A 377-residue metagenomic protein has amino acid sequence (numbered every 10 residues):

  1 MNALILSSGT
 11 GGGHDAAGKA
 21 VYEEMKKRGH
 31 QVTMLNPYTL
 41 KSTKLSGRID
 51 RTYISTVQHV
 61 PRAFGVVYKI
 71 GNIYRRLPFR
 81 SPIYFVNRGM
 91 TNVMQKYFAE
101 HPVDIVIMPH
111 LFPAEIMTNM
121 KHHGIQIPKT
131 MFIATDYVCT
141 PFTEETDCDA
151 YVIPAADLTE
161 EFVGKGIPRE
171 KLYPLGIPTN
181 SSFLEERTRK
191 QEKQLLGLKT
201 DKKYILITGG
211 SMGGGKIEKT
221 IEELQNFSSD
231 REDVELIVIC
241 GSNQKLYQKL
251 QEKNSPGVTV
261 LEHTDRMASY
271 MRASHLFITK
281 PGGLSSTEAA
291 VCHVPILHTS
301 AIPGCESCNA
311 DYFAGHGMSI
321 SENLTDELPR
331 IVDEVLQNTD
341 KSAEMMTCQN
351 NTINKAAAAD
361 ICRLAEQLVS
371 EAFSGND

Functional and structural regions predicted by a protein language model:
G12, A17, I73-G166, K171-P174: Active-site and donor-binding regions of nucleotide-sugar-utilizing enzymes
A20-Q95: Conserved N-terminal ligand/cofactor-binding loop architecture of enzyme catalytic domains
D149-S211: A nucleotide-sugar donor-handling region in carbohydrate enzymes
T188, I320, T325-D326, D333-N350 (+2 more regions): Conserved donor-nucleotide binding/catalytic region of nucleotide-linked donor-dependent transferases
Q191, L198-A273: Donor-nucleotide binding loops and adjacent catalytic segments primarily of GT-B fold Leloir glycosyltransferases
N243, P303-V332: Change "using UDP/GDP/dTDP sugars" to "using nucleotide sugars
R272-G282: Acidic donor-binding loop of glycosyltransferase active sites
F277-T279, P295-G304: Short hydrophobic beta-strand element within catalytic cores of glycosyltransferases and related nucleotide-activated
